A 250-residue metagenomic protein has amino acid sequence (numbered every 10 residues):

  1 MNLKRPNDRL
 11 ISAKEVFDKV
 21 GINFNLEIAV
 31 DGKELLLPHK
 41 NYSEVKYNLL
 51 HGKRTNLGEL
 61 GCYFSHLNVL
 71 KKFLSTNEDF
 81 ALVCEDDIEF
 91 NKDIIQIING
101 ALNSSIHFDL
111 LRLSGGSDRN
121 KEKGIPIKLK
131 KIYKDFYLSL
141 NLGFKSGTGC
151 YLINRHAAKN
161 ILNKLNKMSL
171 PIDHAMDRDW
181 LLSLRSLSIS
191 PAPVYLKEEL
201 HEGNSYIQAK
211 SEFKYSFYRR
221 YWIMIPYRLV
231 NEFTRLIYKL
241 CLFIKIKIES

Functional and structural regions predicted by a protein language model:
M1-C84, I88-S250: An acidic/histidine-cluster motif and surrounding catalytic segment that typifies divalent-metal-assisted enzyme active
